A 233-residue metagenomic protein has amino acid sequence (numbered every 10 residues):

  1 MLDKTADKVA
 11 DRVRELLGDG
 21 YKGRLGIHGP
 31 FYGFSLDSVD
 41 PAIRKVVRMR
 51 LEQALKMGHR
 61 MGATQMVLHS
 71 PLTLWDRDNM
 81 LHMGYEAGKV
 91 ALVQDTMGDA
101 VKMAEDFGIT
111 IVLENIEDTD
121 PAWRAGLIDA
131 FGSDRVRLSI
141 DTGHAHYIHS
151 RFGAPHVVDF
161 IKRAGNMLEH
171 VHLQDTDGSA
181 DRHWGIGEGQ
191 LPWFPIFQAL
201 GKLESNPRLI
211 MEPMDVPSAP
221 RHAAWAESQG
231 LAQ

Functional and structural regions predicted by a protein language model:
M1, I27-F31, L68-S70, L113-E117 (+3 more regions): A cross-domain feature marking catalytic cores of carbohydrate-active enzymes and several ubiquitous metabolic/repair
M1-H59, L231-Q233: N-terminal pre-domain/capping segments
D7-V13, R44-L51, E86-A87, Q94 (+2 more regions): Charged helix-capping and loop-helix junction motifs
V13-Y32, V90-D106, W193-L200: Alpha-helix-loop-beta-strand connector modules within alpha/beta enzyme cores
Y21-G23, F107, D134-R135, S205: A short helix-to-beta-strand connector/capping loop
G33-S38, L74-N79, M83, H146-H149 (+1 more regions): A short acidic, helix-capping loop that chelates divalent metal ions and anchors anionic groups
D37-R137: Active-site acidic/histidine proton-transfer and metal-coordination neighborhood in alpha/beta enzyme cores
T64, P121, A125-Q233: Histidine-acidic metal/acid-base catalytic patches
